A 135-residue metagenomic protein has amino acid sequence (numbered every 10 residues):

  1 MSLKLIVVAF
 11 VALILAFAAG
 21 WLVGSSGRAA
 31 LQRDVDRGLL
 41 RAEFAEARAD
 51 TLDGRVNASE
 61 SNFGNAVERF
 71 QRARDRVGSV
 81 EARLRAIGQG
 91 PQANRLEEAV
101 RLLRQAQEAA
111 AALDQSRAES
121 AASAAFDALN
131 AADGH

Functional and structural regions predicted by a protein language model:
S2-H135: Long, charged/polar, soluble alpha-helical segments
